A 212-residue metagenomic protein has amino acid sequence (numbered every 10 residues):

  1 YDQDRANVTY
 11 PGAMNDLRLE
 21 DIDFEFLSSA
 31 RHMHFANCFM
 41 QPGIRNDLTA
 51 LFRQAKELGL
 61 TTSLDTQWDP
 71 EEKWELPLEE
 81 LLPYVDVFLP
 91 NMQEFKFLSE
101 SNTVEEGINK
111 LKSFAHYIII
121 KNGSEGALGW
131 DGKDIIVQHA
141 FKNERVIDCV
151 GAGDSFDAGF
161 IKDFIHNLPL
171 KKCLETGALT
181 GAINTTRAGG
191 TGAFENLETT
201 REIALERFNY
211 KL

Functional and structural regions predicted by a protein language model:
Y1-F35, R201-L212: Conserved N-terminal subdomain of the carbohydrate kinase-like
I22, F95-K96, A127, T200: A generic structural signal for short hydrophobic patches within well-formed alpha-helices
I22-D23, L78, G107, V146: Acidic, amphipathic alpha-helical patches
E25-F26, L78-L81, L111: Structural alpha-helical scaffold elements that stabilize or flank donor/cofactor-binding regions in carbohydrate
S28-S29, P83-Y84, F114: Alpha-helix C-terminal capping/helix-to-coil transition sites in glycosyltransferase folds
H32-E106, E125-G126: Conserved beta-alpha-beta core of the PfkB/ribokinase-like small-molecule kinase fold
Q54, E71, V104-L212: Conserved phosphate-binding/catalytic region of the ribokinase-like
